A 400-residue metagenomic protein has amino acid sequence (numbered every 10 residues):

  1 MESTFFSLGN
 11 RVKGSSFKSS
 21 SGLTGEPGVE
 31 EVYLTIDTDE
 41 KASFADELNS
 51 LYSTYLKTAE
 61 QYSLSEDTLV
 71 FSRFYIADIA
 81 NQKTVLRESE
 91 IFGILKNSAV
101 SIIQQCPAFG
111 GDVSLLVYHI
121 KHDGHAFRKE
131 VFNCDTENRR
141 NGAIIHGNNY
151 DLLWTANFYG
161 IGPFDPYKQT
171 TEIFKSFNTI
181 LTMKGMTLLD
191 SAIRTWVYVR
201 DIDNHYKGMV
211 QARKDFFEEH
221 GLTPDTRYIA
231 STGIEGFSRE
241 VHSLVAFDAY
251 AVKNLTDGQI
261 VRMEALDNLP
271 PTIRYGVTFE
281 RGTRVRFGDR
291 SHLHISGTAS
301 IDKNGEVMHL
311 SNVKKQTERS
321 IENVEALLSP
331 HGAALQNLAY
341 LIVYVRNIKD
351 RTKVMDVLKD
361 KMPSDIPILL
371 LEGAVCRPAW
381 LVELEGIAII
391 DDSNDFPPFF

Functional and structural regions predicted by a protein language model:
M1-A339, V345-F400: N-terminal presequence-like segments and the immediate start of the first folded domain
